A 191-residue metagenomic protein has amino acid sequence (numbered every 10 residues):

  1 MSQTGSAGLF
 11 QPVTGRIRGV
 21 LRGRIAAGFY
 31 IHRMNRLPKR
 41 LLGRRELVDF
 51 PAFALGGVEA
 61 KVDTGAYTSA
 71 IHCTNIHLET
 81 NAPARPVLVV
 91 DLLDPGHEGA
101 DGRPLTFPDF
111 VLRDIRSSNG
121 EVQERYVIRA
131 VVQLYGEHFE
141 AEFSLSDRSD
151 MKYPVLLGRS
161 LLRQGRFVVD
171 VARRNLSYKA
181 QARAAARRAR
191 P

Functional and structural regions predicted by a protein language model:
P12: Cationic, low-complexity basic patches in intrinsically disordered or flexible, solvent-exposed regions
R22-R33: Short, Lys/Arg-enriched N-terminal segments with co-localized hydrophobic residues within the first ~10-30 amino acids
I31-P191: Pepsin/retropepsin-fold aspartyl endopeptidases
